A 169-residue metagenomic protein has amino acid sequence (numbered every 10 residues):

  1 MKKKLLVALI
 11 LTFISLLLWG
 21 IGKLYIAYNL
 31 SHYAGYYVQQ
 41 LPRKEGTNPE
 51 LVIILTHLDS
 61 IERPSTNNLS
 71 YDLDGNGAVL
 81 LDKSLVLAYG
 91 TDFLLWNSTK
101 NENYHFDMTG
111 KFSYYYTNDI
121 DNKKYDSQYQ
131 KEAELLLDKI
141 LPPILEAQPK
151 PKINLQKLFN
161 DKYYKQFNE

Functional and structural regions predicted by a protein language model:
M1-K23: N-terminal Sec-pathway targeting helices
L6, Y25, K131-L135: N-terminal cationic amphipathic segment used for targeting or macromolecule association
L6-V7, A27-S31, Y163-N168: N-terminal first transmembrane alpha-helix
S15-W96: N-terminal export/targeting and maturation segments
S65-E169: Extracytoplasmic electrostatic interaction patches
